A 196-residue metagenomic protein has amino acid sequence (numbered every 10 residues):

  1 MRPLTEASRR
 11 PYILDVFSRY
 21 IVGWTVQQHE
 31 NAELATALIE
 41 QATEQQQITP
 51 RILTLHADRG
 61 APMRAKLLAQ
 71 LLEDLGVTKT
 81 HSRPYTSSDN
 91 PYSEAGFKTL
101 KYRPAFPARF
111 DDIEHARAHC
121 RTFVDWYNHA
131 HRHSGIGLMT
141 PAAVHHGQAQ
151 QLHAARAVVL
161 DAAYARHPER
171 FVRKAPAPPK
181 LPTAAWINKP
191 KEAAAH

Functional and structural regions predicted by a protein language model:
M1-H196: Charged DNA-binding/catalytic regions of mobile-element recombinases
